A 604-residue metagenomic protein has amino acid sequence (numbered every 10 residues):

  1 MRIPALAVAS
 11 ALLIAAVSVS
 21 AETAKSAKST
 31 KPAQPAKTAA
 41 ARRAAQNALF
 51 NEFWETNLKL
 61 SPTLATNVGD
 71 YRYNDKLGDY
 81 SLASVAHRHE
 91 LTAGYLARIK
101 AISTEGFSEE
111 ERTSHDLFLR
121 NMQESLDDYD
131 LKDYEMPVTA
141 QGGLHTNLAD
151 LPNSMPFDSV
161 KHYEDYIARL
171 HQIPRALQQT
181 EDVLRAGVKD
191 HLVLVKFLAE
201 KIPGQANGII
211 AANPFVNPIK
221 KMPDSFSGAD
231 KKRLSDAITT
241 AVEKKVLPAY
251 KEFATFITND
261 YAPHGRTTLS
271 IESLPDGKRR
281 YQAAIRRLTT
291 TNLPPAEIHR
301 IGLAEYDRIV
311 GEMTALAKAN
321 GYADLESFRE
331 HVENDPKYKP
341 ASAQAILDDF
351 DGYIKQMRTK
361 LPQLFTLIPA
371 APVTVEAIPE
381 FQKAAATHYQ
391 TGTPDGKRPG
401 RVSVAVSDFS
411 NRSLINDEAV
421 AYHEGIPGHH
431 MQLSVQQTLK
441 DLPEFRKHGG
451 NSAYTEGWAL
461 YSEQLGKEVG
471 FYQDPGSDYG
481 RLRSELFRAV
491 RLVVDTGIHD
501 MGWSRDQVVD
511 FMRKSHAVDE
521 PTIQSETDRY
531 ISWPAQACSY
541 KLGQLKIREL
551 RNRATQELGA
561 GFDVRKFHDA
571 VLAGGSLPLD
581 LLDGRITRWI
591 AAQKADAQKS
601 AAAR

Functional and structural regions predicted by a protein language model:
M1-A7: Bacterial N-terminal signal peptides that target proteins for export
A7-A16: Bacterial N-terminal signal peptides
A21-R604: N-terminal maturation segment of proteins
